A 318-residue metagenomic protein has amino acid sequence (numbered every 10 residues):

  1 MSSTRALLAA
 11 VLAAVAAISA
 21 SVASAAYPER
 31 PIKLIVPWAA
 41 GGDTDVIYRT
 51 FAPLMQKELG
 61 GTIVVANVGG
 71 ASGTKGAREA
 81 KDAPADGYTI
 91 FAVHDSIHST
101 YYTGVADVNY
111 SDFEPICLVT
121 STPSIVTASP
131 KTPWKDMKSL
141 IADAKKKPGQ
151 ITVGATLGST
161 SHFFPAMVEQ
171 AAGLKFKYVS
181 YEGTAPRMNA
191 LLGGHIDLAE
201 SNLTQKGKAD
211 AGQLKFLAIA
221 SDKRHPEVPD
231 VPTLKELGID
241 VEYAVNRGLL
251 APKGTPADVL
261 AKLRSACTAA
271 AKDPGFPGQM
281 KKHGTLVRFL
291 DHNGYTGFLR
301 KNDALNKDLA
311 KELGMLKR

Functional and structural regions predicted by a protein language model:
M1-V11: Bacterial N-terminal signal peptides that target proteins for export
A9-S19: Bacterial N-terminal signal peptides
A25-D112, G149-Q150, L157, S161 (+4 more regions): N-terminal (or domain-start) structured segment
E29-P31, A171-F176, A257-R318: An extracytoplasmic/periplasmic, membrane-proximal ligand-sensing/linker region
R49, P53, K57, R78 (+10 more regions): Solvent-exposed, polar/charged alpha-helical surfaces in well-ordered, non-transmembrane soluble domains, broadly
E79-Y88, Y102-P186, I239, A244-Q279: Hinge/capping helix and adjacent helix->loop/strand transition within the periplasmic-binding protein
S121, Q205-K272, K301-A304, R318: C-terminal lobe and pocket-closing loops of periplasmic/extracytoplasmic Venus-flytrap solute-binding proteins
